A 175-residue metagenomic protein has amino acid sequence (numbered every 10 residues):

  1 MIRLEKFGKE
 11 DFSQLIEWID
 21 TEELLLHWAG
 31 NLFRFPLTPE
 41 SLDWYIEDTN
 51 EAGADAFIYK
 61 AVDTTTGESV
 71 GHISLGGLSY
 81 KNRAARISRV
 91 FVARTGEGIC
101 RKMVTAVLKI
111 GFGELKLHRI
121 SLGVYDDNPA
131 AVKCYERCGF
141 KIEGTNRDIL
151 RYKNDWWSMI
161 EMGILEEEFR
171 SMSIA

Functional and structural regions predicted by a protein language model:
K9-F12, D20-E23, H27, N31-T95 (+3 more regions): Acetyl-CoA-dependent GNAT
G67-G71, A130, W156: Glycine-rich acetyl-CoA-binding "A-motif" of GNAT/NAT acetyltransferases
V92, E97-I110, V132-R137: Conserved acetyl-CoA-binding loop-helix of GNAT-fold acetyltransferases
E114-G123: Conserved GNAT acetyl-CoA-binding A-motif
L122-V132, I149-K153: Conserved beta-strand-loop-alpha-helix junction that forms the acyl-donor binding cleft
Y135, F140, M162: Conserved active-site tyrosine of GNAT-family acetyltransferases
